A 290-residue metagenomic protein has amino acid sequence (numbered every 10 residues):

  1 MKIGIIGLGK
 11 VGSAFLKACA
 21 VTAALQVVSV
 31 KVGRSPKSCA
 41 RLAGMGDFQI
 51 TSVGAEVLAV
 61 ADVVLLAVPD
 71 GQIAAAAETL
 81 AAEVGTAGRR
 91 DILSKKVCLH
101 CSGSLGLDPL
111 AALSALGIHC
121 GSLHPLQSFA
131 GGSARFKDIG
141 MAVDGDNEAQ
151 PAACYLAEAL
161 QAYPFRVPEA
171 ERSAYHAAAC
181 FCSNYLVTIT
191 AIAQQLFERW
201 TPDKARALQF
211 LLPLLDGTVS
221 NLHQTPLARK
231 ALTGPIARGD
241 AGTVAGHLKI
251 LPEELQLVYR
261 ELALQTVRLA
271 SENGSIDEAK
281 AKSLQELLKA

Functional and structural regions predicted by a protein language model:
M1-V60: NAD(P)+-binding Rossmann beta1-loop-alpha1 motif at the extreme N-terminus of oxidoreductases
V28-G33, C98-C101, M141-D144: Short, hydrophobic beta-strand segments that form beta-sheet elements in well-ordered domains
S38-M45, L113-G117, A134-H223, E286-L287: Internal alpha-helical scaffold of NAD(P)-dependent oxidoreductase catalytic cores
C39, G44-A134: Rossmann-like NAD(P)(H) cofactor-binding subdomain of soluble oxidoreductases
L65, A179-C182, L186, T190 (+3 more regions): Amphipathic, non-transmembrane alpha-helical scaffold segments
T218, H223-A279: Interdomain hinge/lid region at the active-site interface of Rossmann-like NAD(P)-dependent oxidoreductases
S275-A290: Short, basic/aromatic-enriched C-terminal tail that caps enzymatic domains
